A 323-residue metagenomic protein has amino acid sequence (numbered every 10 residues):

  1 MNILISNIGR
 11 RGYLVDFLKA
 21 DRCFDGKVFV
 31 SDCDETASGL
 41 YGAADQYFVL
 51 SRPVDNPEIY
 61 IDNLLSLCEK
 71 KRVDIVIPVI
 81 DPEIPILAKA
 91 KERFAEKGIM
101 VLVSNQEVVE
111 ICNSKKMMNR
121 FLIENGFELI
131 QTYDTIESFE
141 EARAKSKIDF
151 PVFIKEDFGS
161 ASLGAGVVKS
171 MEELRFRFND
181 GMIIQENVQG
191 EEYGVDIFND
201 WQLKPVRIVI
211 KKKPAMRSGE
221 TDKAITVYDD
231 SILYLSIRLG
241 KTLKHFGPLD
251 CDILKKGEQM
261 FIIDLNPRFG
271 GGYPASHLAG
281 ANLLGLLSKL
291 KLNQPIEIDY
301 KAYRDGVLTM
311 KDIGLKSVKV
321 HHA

Functional and structural regions predicted by a protein language model:
M1-L102: ATP-binding N-terminal substructure of ATP-dependent carboxylate-amine bond-forming enzymes
I5, K27-D32, Y133, V152-F153 (+1 more regions): Short, hydrophobic beta-strand segments that form beta-sheet elements in well-ordered domains
T36-A44, K145-K147, R175-F178: Short loop/helix-cap segments at secondary-structure boundaries that form the rim of catalytic
K71, Y228-A323: ATP-dependent carboxylate activation and anion-phosphoryl transfer catalytic cores that bind Mg-ATP to form
A95-G164: A conserved helix-loop-beta module that forms one wall/lid of the active-site cleft in ATP-utilizing catalytic domains
M118-I123, I184, S236, L287: Structural element of the ATP-grasp superfamily
L163-K244, L254-K255, Q259-F261: Phosphate-binding site of ATP-dependent enzymes
